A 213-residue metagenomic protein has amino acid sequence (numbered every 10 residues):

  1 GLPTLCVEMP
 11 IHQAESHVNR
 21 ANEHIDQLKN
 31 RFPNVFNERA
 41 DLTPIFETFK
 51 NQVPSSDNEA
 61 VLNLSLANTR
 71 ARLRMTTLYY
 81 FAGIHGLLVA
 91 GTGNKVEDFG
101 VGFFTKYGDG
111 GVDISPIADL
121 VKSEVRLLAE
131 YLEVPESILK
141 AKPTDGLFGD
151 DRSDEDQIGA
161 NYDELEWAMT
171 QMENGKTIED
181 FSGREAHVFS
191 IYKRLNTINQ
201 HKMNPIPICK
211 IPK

Functional and structural regions predicted by a protein language model:
G1-D98: ATP-dependent adenylation/nucleotidyltransferase module used to activate substrates
P10, P116, P135, P143 (+2 more regions): Proline-rich low-complexity regions
E15-V18, A71-M75, A90, D119-S123 (+3 more regions): Electropositive phosphate-/nucleotide-binding environments in soluble metabolic enzymes
N22, Y79, S123-R126, E130 (+1 more regions): Predominant activation on well-ordered alpha-helical scaffold segments within soluble catalytic domains
L28-R31, S56, H85, L128 (+2 more regions): Change "in soluble alpha/beta enzymes" to "in soluble alpha/beta proteins
V35-A40, D119-V125, Q171: Short C-terminal domain-edge/linker segments immediately following a structured domain
L66, L88-N161: Catalytic subdomain that performs nucleotidyl-dependent activation
G110, D151-K213: Peripheral terminal appendages
